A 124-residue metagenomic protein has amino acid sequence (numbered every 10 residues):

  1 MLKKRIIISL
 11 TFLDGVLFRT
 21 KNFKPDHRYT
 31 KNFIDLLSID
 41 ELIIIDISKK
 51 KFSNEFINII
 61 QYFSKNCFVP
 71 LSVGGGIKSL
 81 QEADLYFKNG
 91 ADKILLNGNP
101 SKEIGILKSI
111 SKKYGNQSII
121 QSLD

Functional and structural regions predicted by a protein language model:
M1-V69, I77-Q81, L85, N89 (+1 more regions): Conserved N-terminal beta1-alpha1 strand-loop-helix module at the mouth
I8, V73, L95-L96: General beta-strand structural signal in soluble alpha/beta enzymes
S64, F68-P70, K93, S111-K113: Secondary-structure boundary/capping motif
S72-L80, N99-P100, L123-D124: Glycine-rich beta-to-alpha transition loops that act as phosphate-gripper elements at the mouths of alpha/beta enzyme
I77, L85-I106: Glycine-rich phosphate-binding active-site loops on the catalytic face of alpha/beta enzymes
E103-D124: Short histidine
